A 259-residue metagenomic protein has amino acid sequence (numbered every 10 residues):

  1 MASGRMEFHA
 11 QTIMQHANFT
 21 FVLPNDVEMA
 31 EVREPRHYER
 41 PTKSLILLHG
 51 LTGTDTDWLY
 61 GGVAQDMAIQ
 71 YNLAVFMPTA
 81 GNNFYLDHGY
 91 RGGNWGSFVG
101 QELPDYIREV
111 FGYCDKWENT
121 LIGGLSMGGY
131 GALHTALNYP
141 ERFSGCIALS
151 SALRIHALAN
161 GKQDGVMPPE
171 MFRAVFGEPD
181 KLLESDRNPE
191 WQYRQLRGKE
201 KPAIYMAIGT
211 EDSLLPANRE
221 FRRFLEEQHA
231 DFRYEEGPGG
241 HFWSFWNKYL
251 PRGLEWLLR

Functional and structural regions predicted by a protein language model:
M1-R259: Non-catalytic cap/lid and distal C-terminal segments of serine-dependent acyl enzymes
